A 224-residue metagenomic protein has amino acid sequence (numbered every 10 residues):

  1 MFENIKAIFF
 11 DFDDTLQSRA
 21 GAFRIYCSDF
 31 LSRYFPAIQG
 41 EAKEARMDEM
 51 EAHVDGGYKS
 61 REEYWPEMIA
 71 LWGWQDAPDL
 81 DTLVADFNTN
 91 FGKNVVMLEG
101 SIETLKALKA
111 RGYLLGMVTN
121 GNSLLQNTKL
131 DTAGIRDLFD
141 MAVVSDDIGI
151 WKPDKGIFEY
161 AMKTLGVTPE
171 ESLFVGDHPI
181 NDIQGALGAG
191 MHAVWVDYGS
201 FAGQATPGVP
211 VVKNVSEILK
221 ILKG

Functional and structural regions predicted by a protein language model:
M1-I8, G21, P36, I102 (+2 more regions): Asp-based, Mg2+/Mn2+-dependent phosphohydrolase catalytic module
F2-E99: N-terminal helical cap/lid subdomain that shapes the substrate entry/recognition surface in HAD-like hydrolases
G56, V95, M117, L173-F174: Residue-level marker of alpha-helix boundaries and capping positions
Y113-L115: Short beta-strand/loop segments at the ligand-binding rim of alpha/beta enzyme cores
